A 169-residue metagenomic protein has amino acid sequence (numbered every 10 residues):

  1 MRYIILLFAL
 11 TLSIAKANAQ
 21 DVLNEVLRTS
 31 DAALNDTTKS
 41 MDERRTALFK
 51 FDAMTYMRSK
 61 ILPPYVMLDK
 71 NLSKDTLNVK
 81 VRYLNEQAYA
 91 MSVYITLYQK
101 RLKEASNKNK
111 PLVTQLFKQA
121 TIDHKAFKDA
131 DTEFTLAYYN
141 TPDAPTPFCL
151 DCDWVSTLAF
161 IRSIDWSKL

Functional and structural regions predicted by a protein language model:
M1-L23: Bacterial Sec-dependent N-terminal signal peptides
Y3, R45-T46, V81-Y83: Positively charged, low-complexity intrinsically disordered regions
A9, T37-T38, E43, F51 (+2 more regions): Helix-centric, low-specificity signal for extended rod-like, repetitive segments
A19-L68: Immediate post-signal-peptide N-terminus of mature secreted/exported proteins
S30-D31, A47, W154, L158-I161: Generic L/I/V-rich hydrophobic alpha-helical segments across diverse proteins
S40, R162-D165: Short low-polarity hydrophobic stretches
N71-D151, L158, I164: Surface-exposed, polar helix/loop patches in the mature regions of secreted/periplasmic/lumenal proteins that form
S167-L169: Short, solvent-exposed mixed-charge patches
